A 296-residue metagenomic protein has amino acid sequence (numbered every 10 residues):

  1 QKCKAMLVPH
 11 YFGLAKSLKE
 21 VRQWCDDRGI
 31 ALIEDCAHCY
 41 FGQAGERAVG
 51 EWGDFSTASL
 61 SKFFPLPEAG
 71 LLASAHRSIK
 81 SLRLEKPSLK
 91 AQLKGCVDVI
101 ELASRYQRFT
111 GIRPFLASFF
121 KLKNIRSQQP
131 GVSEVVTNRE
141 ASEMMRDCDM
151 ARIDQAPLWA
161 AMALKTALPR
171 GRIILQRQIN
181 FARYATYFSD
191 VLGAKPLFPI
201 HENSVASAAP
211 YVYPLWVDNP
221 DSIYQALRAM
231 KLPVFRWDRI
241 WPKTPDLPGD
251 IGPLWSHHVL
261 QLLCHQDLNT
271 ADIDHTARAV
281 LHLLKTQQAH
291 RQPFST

Functional and structural regions predicted by a protein language model:
Q1-L84, L89-K90, H265: Active-site phosphate-binding strand-loop segment of PLP-dependent enzymes
L7-P9, K80-T296: PLP-dependent aminotransferase class I/II
